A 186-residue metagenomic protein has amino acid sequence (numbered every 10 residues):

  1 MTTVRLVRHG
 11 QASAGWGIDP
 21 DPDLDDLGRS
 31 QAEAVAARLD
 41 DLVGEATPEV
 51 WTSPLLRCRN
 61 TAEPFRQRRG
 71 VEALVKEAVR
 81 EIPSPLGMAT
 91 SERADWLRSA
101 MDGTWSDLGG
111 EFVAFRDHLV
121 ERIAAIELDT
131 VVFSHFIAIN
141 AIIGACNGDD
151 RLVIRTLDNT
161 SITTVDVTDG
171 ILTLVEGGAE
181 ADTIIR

Functional and structural regions predicted by a protein language model:
M1-T2, L74-V75, E81-D95, G144-R186: Acidic, low-complexity terminal tails and accessory targeting/binding regions of phosphate-metabolizing enzymes
T2-V75, S99-L108: Active-site-proximal alpha-helix that buttresses catalytic centers in soluble enzyme cores
V4, P48, I126-I137: Generic beta-sheet signal
G10, F136, A179: Active-site metal-binding loops of divalent metal-dependent hydrolases
T52-S53, S134, S161-T163: Short linear Ser/Thr-Pro motifs
R57-R59, I82, A138-N140: Short, active-site-adjacent cap segments at secondary-structure transitions
P64, A141-A145: Active-site signature of alpha/beta-hydrolase-fold catalytic machinery across serine- and Asp/Cys-nucleophile hydrolases
S99-E127: Internal catalytic-core helix/loop-beta-alpha segment that presents or stabilizes conserved functional determinants
